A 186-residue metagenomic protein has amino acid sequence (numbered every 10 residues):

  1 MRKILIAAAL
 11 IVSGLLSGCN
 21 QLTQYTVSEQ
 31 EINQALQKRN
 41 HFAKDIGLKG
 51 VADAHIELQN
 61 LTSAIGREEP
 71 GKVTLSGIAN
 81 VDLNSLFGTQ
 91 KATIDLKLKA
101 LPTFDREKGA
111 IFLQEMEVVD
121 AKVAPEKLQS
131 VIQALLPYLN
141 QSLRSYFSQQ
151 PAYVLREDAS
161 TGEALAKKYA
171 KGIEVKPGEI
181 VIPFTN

Functional and structural regions predicted by a protein language model:
M1-I4: Positively charged n-region of N-terminal signal peptides that target proteins for export
C19-N186: Extracellular/lumenal and peripheral-membrane lipid-interaction modules
